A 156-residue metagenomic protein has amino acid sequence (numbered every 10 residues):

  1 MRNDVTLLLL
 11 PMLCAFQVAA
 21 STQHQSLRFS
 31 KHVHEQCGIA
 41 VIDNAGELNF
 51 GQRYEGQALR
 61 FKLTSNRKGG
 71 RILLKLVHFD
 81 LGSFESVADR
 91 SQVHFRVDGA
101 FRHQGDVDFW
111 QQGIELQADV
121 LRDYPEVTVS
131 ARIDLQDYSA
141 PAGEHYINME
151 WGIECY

Functional and structural regions predicted by a protein language model:
R2-N3, V87, D106: Intrinsically disordered, low-complexity regulatory regions of eukaryotic regulatory proteins
R2-P11: Sec-dependent signal peptide recognition, specifically the positively charged N-region followed immediately by
A15-Q17: N-terminal signal peptide c-region/cleavage motif recognized by signal peptidases
A20-D89, E115-Y156: N-terminal small/polar-rich segments of proteins
A45-L48, A100-G105: Short, charged, low-hydrophobicity "junction" segments
D89-F101: Short, surface-exposed beta-strand/strand-loop-strand elements in extracellular ectodomains
R102-R122: Extended, solvent-exposed segments with strong compositional bias
